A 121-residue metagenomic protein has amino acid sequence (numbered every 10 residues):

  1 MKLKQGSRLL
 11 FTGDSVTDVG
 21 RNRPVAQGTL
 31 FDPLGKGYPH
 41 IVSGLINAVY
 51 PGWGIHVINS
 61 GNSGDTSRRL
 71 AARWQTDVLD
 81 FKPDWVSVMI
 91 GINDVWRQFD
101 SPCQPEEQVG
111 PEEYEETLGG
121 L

Functional and structural regions predicted by a protein language model:
K2-D32: Short glycine-rich His-centered loop
K2-Q5, K36-H56, D65-L121: Alpha-helical cap/lid subdomain in secreted, periplasmic, or secretory-pathway luminal O-acyl-processing enzymes
V16-D18, R23, G64-S67, D94: Short, flexible micro-motifs
N59-G61: Residue-level recognition of beta-strand->loop/alpha-helix junctions
